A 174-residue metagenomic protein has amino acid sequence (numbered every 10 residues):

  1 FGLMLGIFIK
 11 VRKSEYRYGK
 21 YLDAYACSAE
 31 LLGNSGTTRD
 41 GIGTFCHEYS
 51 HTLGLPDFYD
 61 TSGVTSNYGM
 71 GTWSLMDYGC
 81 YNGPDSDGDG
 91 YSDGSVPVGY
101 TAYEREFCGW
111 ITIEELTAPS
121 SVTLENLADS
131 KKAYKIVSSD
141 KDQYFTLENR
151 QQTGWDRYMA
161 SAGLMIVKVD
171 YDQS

Functional and structural regions predicted by a protein language model:
F1-M159, D170-D172: Extracellular hydrolytic enzyme modules, especially secreted metalloproteases of the metzincin/thermolysin-like class
G163-V169: Beta-propeller blade signature
